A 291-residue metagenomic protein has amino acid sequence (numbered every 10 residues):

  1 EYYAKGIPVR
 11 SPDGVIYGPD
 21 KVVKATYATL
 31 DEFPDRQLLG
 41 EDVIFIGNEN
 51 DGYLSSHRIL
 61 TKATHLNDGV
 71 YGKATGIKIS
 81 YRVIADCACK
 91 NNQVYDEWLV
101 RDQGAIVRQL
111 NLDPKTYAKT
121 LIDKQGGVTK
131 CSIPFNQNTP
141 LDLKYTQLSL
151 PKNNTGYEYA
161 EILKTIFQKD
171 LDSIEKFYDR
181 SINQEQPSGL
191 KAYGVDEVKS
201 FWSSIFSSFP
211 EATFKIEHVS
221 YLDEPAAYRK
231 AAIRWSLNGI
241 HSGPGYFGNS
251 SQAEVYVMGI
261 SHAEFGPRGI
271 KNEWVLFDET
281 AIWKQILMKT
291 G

Functional and structural regions predicted by a protein language model:
E1-G291: C-terminal and inter-domain tail/linker signature
